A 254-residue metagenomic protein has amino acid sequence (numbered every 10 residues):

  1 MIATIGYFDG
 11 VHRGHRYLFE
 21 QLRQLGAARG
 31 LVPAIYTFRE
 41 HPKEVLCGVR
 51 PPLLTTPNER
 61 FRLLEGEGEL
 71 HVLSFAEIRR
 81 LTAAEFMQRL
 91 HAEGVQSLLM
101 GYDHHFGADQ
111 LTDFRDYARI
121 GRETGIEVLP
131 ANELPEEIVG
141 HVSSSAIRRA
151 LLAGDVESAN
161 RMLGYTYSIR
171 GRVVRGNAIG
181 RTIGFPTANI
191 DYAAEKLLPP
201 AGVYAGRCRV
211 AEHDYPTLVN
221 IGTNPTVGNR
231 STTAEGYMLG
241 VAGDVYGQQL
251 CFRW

Functional and structural regions predicted by a protein language model:
M1-T56: N-terminal catalytic cores of NTP/NDP-binding nucleotidyl/phosphoryl-transfer enzymes
H12, L64, L98, A159 (+1 more regions): Residue-level signal for inorganic ion chemistry
G30-A34, E69, Q96, E127: Residues at the starts of beta-strands that form the adenosine-phosphate
I35-R39, E67-I78, N132: A conserved beta-strand->alpha-helix junction
R50-F61, I78-M87: Glycine-rich, highly charged phosphate/nucleotide-binding loops
L81-P186: Classical nucleotidyltransferase
G176-W254: Phosphate/ribose-recognition catalytic cores of enzymes acting on nucleotide-derived substrates
